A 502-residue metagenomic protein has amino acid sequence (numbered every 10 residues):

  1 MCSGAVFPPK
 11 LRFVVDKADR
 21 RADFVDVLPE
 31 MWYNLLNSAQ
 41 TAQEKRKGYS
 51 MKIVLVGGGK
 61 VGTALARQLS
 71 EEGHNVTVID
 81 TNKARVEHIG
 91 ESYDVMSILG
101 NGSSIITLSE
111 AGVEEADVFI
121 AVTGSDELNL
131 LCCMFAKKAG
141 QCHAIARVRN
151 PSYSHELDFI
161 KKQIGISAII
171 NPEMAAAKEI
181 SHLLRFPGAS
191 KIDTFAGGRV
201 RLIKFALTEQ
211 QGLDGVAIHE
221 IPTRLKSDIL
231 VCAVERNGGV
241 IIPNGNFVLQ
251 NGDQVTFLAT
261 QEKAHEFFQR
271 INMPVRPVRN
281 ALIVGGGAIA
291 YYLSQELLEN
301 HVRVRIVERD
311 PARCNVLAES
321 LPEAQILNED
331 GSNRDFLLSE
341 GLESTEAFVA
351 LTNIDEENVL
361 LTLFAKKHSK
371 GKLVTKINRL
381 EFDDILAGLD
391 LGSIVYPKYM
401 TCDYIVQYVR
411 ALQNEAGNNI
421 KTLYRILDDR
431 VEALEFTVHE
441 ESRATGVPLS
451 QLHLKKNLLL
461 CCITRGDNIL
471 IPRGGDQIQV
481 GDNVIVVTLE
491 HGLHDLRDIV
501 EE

Functional and structural regions predicted by a protein language model:
K10, D16, D23-Q40, K47: Short, positively charged and aromatic/hydrophobic N-terminal segments
Y33, N37-E502: Cytosolic regulatory regions of ion transport systems
